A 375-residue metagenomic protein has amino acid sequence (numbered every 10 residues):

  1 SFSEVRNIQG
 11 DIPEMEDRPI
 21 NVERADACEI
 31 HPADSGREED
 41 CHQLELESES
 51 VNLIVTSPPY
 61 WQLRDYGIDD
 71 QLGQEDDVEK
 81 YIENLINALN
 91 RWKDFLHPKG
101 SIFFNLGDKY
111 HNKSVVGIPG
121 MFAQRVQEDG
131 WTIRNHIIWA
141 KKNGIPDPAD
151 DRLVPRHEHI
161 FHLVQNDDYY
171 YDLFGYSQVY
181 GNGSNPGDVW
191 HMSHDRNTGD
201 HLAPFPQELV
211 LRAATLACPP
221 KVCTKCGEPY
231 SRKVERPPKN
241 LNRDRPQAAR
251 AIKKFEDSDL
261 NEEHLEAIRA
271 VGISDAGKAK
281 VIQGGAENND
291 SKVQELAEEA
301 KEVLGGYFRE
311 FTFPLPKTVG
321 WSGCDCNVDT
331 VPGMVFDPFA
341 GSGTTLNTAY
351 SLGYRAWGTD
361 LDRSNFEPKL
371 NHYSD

Functional and structural regions predicted by a protein language model:
S1-P368: Core catalytic lobe of class I
N371: Residue-level detection of the helix-turn-helix DNA-binding "recognition helix"
S374-D375: Conserved phosphoryl-transfer catalytic core
